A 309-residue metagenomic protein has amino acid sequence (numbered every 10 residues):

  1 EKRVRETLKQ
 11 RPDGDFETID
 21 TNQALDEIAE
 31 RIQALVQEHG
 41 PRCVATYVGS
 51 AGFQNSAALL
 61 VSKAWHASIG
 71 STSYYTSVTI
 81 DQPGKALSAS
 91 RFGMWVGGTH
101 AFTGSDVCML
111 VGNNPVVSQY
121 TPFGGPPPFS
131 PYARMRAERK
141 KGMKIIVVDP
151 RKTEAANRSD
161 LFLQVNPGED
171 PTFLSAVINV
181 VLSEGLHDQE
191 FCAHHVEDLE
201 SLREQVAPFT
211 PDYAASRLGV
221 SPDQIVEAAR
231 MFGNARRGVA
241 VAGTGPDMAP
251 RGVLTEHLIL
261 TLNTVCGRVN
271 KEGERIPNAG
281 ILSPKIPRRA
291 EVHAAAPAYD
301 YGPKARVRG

Functional and structural regions predicted by a protein language model:
E1-E184, S221: N-terminal export/assembly segments and adjacent metallocofactor-ligating motifs of anaerobic energy-metabolism
E6-T18, Q23, E184-P222: N-terminal leader/propeptide and maturation segments of large enzyme subunits in energy/redox metabolism and hydrolases
A29-I32, I178, A229, I259-G267: Short, amphipathic alpha-helical segments that act as regulatory/interfacial helices in nucleotide-processing proteins
H39-C43, H187-C192, V239, N270-P277: Flexible, glycine/charged-enriched surface loops at secondary-structure junctions
Y47-Q54, R217-V220, G243-P250, L282: Conserved short loop/turn motifs at secondary-structure junctions
N114, R158-S159, F209-Y213, V241-P246: Flexible glycine/proline-enriched surface loops and loop-helix/loop-strand junctions
R203-P208, I225-R236: Core structural elements
F232-G309: A glycine-rich, hydrophobic/aromatic-adjacent loop/helix-cap motif
